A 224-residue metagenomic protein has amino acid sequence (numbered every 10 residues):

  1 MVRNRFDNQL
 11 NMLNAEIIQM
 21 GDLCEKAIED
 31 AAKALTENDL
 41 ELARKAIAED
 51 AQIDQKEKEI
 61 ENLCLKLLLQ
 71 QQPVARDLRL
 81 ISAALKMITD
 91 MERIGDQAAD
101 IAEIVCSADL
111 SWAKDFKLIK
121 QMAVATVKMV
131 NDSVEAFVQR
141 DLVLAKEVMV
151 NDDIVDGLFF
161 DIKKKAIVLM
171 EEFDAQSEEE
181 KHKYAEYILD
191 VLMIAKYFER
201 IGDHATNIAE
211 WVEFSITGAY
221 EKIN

Functional and structural regions predicted by a protein language model:
M1-N224: Cytosolic, long alpha-helical scaffolding segments
